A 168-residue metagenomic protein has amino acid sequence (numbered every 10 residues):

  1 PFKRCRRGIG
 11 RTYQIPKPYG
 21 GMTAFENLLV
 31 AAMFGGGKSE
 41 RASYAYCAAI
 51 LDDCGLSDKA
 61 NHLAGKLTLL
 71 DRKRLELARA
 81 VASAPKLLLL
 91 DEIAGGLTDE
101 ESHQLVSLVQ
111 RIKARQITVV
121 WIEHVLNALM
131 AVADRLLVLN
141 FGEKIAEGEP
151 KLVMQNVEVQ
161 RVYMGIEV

Functional and structural regions predicted by a protein language model:
P1-V168: Glycine-rich phosphate-binding loops of nucleotide-dependent enzymes
